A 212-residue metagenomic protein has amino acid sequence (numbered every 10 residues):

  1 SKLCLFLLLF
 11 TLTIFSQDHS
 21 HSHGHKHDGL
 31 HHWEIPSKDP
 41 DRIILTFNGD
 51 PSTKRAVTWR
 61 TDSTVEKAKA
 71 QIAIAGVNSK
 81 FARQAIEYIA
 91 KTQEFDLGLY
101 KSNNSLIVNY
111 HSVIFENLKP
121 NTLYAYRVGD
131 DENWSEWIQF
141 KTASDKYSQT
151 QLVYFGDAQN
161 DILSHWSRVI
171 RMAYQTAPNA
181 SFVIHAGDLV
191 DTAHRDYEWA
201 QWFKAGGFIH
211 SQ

Functional and structural regions predicted by a protein language model:
S1-L7: Sec-dependent signal peptide recognition, specifically the positively charged N-region followed immediately by
T11-T13: N-terminal signal peptide c-region/cleavage motif recognized by signal peptidases
S16-Y154, Q159, Q175-T176: Acidic, histidine-bearing metal-coordination/catalytic regions of metal-dependent phosphoesterases
Y147-Q212: Active-site neighborhood of divalent metal-dependent phosphoester/pyrophosphate hydrolases
